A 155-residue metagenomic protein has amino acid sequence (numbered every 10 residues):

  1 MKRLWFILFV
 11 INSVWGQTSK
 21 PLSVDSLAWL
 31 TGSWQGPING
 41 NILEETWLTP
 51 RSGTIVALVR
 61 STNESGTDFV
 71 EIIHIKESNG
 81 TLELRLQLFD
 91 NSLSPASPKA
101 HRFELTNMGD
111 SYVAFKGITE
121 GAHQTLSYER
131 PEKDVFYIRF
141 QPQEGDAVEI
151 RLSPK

Functional and structural regions predicted by a protein language model:
M1-P21: Bacterial Sec-dependent N-terminal signal peptides
Q17-T18, F103-L105, V135-K155: Edge beta-strand at a domain terminus
S19-S33, K76: N-terminal helix-cap/turn-to-beta initiation motif at the start of protein domains
P37, I42-T119: Central antiparallel beta-sheet cores of small beta-barrel/beta-sandwich binding domains
I38-G40, G121-H123, Q143-G145: Glycine-centered tight beta-turn/hairpin loop motif at sheet-sheet or coil-to-beta transitions
L43-E45, E71, Q124-L126, D146-I150: Short beta-strand segments
T46-P50, Y128-E132, L152-P154: Aromatic-rich beta-strand edge motifs centered on tyrosine
H123-Y128, V135-Y137: Surface-exposed interaction patches
